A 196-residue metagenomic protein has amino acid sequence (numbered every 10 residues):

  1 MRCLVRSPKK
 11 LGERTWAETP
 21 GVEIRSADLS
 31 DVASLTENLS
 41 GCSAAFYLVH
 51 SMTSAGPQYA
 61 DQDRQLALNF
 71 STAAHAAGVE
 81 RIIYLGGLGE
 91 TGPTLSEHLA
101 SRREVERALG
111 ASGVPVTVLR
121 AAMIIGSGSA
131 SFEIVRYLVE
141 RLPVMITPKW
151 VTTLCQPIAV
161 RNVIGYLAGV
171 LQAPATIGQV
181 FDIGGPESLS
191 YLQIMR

Functional and structural regions predicted by a protein language model:
M1-R6: Conserved glycine-rich Rossmann-like NAD(P)H-binding loop of the short-chain dehydrogenase/reductase
S7-K9, E187: Residues in the short beta-alpha loop(s) of Rossmann-like NAD(P)-binding domains
K9-E13, E18-A77, G87-G92: NAD(P)H-binding glycine-rich loop region in Rossmannoid oxidoreductase-like domains and their noncatalytic homologs
G21-E23, P115-T117, Q179: Conserved beta-strand segments of alpha/beta enzyme cores
S30, Q62, C155-R161, L189: Residue-level signal for the nucleotide or nucleotide-sugar donor/cofactor binding architecture
S51-R141: Glycine-/Pro-rich loop/turn segments that contact NAD(P) or position catalytic residues in Rossmann-like domains
A122-C155, R161-G169: NAD(P)-dependent short-chain dehydrogenase/reductase
G169-R196: Mid/C-terminal beta-alpha module of Rossmann-like enzyme folds, strongest in SDR-family dehydrogenases/epimerases
